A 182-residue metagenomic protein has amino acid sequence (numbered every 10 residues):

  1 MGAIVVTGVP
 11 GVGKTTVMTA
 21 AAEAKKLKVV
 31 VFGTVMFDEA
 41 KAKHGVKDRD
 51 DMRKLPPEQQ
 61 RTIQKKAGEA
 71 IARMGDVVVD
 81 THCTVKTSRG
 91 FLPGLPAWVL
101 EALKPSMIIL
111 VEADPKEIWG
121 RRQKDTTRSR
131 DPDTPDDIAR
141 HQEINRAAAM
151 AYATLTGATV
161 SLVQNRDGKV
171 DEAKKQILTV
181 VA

Functional and structural regions predicted by a protein language model:
V6: Hydrophobic anchor at the beta1->P-loop junction of P-loop NTPases
V9: P-loop (Walker A) phosphate-binding loop of NTP-binding proteins
K14: Conserved lysine of the Walker
V17: Hydrophobic positions on the alpha1 helix immediately C-terminal to the Walker A/P-loop
E23-V30: Post-Walker A helix-loop "phosphate-sensing" segment adjacent to the P-loop in P-loop NTPases
F32-P93: ATP-dependent small-molecule kinase phosphotransfer cores that center on conserved nucleotide phosphate-binding segments
P57, K124-E172: Small-molecule kinase domains that catalyze NTP-dependent phosphoryl transfer to phosphate-bearing small molecules
H82-T126: ATP-dependent NMP and nucleoside kinases share a basic, alpha-helical "lid"
